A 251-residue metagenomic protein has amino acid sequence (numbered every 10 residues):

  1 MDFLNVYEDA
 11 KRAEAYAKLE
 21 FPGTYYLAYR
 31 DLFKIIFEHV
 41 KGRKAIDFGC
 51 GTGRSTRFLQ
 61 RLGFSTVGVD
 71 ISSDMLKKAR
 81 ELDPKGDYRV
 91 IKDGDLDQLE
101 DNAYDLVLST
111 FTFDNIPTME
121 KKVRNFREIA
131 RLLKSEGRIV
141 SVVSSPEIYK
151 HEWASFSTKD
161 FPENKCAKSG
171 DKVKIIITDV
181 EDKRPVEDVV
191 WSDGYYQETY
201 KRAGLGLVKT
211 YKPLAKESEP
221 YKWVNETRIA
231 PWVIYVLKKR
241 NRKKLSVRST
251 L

Functional and structural regions predicted by a protein language model:
M1-V40, R54, F58: Conserved class I S-adenosyl-L-methionine
V6-E8, P22, R30, F48 (+7 more regions): Ligand-binding pocket scaffold of soluble enzyme catalytic domains
I46-F48, T52-L96: Class I SAM-dependent methyltransferase SAM/SAH-binding core
D97-V107: A short acidic, Gly/Pro-enriched loop at the edge of an enzyme's catalytic core that lines a small-molecule cofactor
L106-E120: A short SAM/SAH-binding and catalytic strip from SAM-dependent methyltransferases
V123-S135: A short glycine-rich, Lys/Arg-flanked "PGG" loop and its adjoining helix->strand segment in the class I
V140-T199: SAM-dependent methyltransferase
A203-L251: C-terminal lobe and adjacent flexible extensions of AdoMet/dcAdoMet transferase-like proteins
